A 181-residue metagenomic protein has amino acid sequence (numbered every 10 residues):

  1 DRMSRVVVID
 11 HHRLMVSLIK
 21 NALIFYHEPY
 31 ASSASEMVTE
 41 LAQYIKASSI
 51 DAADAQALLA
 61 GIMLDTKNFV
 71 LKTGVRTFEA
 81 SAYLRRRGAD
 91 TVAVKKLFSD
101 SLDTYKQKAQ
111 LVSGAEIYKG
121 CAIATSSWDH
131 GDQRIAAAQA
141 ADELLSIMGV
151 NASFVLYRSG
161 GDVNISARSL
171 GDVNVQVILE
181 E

Functional and structural regions predicted by a protein language model:
D1-M15: A short, gly/pro- and small-residue-rich
S4-V6, F25-P29, Y44-A47, A80-S81 (+2 more regions): Short, low-complexity, polar/charged sequence segments that are solvent-exposed and flexible
R5-I9, I24-H27, A122, F154-L156: Hydrophobic/aromatic beta-strand patches that form the interior of the parallel beta-sheet core in alpha/beta enzyme
V7-V8, V38, V150: Hydrophobic aliphatic residue packing
H11-A82: Short alpha-helices
L59, L64-E181: Hydrophobic helix-and-loop "lid/oligomerization" segment in the mid-to-C-terminal part of catalytic domains
